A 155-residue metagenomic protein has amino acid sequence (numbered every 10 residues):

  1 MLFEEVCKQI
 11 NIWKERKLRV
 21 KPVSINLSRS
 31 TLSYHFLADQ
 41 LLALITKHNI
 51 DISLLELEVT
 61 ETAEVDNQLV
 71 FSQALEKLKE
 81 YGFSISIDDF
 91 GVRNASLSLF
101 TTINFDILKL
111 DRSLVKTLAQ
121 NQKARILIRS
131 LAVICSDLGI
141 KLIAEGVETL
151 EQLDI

Functional and structural regions predicted by a protein language model:
M1-I50, E76-K77, F90-V92, L97 (+1 more regions): Bacterial c-di-GMP phosphodiesterase EAL domain
L42-L118, A132-I134, L138-I155: The catalytic core of metal-dependent phosphodiesterases that act on cyclic dinucleotides
F71, K123-A124: Short, conserved glycine- and acidic-residue-centered signature motifs in active-site or ligand-binding loops
L127: Conserved N-terminal phosphate-binding loop of PLP-dependent enzymes in the Aspartate aminotransferase
